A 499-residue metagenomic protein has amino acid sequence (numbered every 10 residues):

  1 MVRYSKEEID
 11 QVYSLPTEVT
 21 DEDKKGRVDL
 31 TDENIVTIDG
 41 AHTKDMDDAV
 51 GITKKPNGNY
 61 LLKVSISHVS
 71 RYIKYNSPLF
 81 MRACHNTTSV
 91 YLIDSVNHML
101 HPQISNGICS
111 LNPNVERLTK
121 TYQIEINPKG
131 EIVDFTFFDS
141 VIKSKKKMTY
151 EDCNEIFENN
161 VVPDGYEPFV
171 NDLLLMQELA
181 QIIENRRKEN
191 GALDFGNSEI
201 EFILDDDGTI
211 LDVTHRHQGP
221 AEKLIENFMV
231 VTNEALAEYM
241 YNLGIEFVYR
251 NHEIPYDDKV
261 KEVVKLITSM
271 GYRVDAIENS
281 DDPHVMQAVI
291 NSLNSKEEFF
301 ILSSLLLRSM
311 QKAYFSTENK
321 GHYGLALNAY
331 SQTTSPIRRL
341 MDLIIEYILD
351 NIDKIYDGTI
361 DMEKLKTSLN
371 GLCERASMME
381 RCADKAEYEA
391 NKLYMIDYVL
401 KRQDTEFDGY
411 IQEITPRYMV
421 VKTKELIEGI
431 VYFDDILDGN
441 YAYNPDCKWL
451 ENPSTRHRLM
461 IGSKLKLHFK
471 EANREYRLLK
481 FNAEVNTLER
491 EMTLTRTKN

Functional and structural regions predicted by a protein language model:
M1: Extended, highly charged clamp/arch subdomains and adjacent linkers that form or line substrate-binding channels
Y4-P445, I461-N499: Electropositive polyanion-binding surfaces
Y398, W449-T455: Short alpha-helix capping/helix-loop boundary micro-motifs
R458: Surface-exposed acidic, glycine-flexible loop patches that form ligand/cofactor-binding and adhesion interfaces
